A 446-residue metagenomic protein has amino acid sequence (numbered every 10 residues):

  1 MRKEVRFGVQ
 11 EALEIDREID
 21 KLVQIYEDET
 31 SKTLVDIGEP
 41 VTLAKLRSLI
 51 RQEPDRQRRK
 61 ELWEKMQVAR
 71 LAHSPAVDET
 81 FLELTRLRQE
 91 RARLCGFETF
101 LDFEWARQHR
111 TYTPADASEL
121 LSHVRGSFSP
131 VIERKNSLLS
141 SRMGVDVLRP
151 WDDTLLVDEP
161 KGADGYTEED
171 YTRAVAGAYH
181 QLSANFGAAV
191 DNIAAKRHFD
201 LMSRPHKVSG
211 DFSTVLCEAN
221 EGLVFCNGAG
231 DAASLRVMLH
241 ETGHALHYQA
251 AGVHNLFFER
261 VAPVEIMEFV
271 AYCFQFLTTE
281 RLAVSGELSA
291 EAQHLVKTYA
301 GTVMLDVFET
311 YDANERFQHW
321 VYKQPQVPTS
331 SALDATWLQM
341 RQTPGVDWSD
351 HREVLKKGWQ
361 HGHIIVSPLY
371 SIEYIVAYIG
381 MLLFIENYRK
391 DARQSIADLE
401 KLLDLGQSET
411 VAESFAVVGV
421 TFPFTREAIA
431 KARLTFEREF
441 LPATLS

Functional and structural regions predicted by a protein language model:
M1-G162, L445: A well-structured
R110-T111, M238, L246, C273-F276 (+4 more regions): C-terminal, non-catalytic "cap/extension" segments appended to globular domains
E119-K135, D164-D191: Zn2+-dependent metallopeptidase catalytic core
S122, G126-S129, A251, V261-E291 (+3 more regions): Post-HExxH zinc-binding segment in Zn-dependent metallohydrolases
A163-Y166, A219-L239: Short pre-active-site segment immediately N-terminal to the catalytic Zn-binding motif
D164-G165, F199-E221: Catalytic zinc-binding patch centered on the HExxH motif and its immediate surroundings that defines zinc-dependent
L223-N227, H254-V264, K297-T302, Y322 (+1 more regions): Short beta-alpha connecting loops at secondary-structure transitions that line or flank enzyme active sites
G243-F257, L277: Catalytic Zn2+-binding segment of zinc metalloproteases
